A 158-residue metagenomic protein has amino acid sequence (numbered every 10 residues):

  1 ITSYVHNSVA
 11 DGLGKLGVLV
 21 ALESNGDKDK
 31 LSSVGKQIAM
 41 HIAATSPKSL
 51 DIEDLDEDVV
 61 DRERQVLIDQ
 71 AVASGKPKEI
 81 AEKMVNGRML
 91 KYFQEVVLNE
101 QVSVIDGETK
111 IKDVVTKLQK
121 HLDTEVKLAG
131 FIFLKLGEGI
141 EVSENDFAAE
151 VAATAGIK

Functional and structural regions predicted by a protein language model:
I1-K158: N-terminal assembly/interaction segments in proteins that build large macromolecular machines
